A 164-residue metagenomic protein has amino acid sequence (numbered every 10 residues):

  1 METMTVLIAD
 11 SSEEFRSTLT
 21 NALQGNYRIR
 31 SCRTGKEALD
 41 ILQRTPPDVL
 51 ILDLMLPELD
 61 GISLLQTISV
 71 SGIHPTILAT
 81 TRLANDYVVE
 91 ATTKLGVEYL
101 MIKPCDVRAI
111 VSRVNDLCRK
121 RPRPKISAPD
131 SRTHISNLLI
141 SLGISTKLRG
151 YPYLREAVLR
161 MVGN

Functional and structural regions predicted by a protein language model:
E2-E14, L19-T20, L50: Conserved acidic segment of CheY-like receiver
A22, T67, V107-P122: Receiver (REC) domain switch/output surface
N26-T34, I41: Short hydrophobic/Thr-rich beta-strand motif most characteristic of the beta2 strand and flanking loop of CheY-like
T34, D60-S63: Acidic catalytic/metal-coordinating carboxylates
D40, I62-I73: Short amphipathic alpha-helix used as the core "switch/output" element in two-component signaling
D53-L54, T81: Active-site residues of response regulator receiver
P57: The feature encodes the CheY-like receiver
L65-Q66, H74-N85, T92, M101: A short, hydrophobic beta-strand element within the central beta-sheet of small alpha/beta folds
